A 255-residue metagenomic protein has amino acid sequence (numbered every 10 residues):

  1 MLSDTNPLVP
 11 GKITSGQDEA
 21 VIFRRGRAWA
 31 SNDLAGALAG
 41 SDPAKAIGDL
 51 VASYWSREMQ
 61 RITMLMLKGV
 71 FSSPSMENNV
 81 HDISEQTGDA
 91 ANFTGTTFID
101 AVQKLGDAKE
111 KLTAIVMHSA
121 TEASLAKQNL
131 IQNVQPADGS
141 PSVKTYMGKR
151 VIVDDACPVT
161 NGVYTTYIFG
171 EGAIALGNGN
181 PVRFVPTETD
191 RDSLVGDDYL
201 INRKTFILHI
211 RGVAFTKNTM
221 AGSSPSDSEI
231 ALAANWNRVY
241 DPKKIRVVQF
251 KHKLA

Functional and structural regions predicted by a protein language model:
M1-R24: Assembly/oligomerization interface modules of large self-assembling protein complexes
Q17-L38: Extended, low-charge hydrophobic alpha-helical regions
V21, G106-K109, D192: Solvent-exposed alpha-helices and their adjacent loops that cap or buttress functional pockets in soluble metabolic
F23, N32, V116-T121, D155-A156 (+1 more regions): Helix N-cap / beta->alpha transition motif
R24-W29, D49-L50, D198-L200: Oligomerization/assembly interface segments of phage tail-like spikes and tubes
S31-D107, E229-K244, K251-L254: Alpha-helical scaffold segments that mediate packing/assembly in large oligomeric complexes
S84-T96, A126-A255: Sequence/fold signature of self-assembling virion shell proteins
K111-T121, L125-Q128: Beta-edge loop/turn motif
